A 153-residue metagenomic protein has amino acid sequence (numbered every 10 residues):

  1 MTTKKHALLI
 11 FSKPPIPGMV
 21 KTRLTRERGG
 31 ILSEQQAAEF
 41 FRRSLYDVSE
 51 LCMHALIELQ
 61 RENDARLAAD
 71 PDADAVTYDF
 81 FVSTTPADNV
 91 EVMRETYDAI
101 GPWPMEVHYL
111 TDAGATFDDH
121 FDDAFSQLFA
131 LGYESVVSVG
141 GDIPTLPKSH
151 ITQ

Functional and structural regions predicted by a protein language model:
M1-R26: N-terminal nucleotide-binding beta1-loop-alpha1 segment
R26-V48: Short catalytic helix/loop segments, enriched in acidic residues and glycine and frequently bearing histidine
F41-E62, A69-A73: A short, N-terminal amphipathic alpha-helix
R61-D64, A68, D72, Y78-P86: Short beta-strand/loop segment that forms part of the nucleotide-sugar
P86-D88, V92-Y133: Short phosphate-binding loop-to-helix
Y133-D142: Short beta-strand-to-loop acidic/aromatic patch adjacent to the donor-nucleotide binding site
P144-Q153: Conserved donor-nucleotide/metal-binding helix-loop-beta segment in metal-dependent transferases, i.e., the alpha-helix
